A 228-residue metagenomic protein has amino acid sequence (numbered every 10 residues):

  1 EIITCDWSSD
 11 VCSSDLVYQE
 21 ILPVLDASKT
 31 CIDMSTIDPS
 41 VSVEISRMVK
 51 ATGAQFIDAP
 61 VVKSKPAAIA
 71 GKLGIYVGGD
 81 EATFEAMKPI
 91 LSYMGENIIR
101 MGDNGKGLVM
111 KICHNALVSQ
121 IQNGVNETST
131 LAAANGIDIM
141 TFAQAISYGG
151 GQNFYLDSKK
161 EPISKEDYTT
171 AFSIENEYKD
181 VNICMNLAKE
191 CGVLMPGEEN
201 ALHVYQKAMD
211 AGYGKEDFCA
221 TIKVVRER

Functional and structural regions predicted by a protein language model:
E1, L16-E20, V61-K63: A generic local structural motif
E1-C12: Single conserved hydrophobic/aromatic residue that forms the stacking wall/gate of nucleotide- or nucleobase-binding
D10-F56: Rossmann-fold NAD(P) dinucleotide-binding segment
D15-Q19, E96-I99, G151-Y155: Short, composition-biased local secondary-structure segments
T30, Q55, G74, L194-P196: Proline-centered loop/turn at the N-terminus of a beta-strand
I37-S119: Rossmann-fold dinucleotide-binding core
K106-R228: Helical "substrate-binding/catalytic lid" subdomain of Rossmann-like NAD(P)-dependent dehydrogenases/reductases
